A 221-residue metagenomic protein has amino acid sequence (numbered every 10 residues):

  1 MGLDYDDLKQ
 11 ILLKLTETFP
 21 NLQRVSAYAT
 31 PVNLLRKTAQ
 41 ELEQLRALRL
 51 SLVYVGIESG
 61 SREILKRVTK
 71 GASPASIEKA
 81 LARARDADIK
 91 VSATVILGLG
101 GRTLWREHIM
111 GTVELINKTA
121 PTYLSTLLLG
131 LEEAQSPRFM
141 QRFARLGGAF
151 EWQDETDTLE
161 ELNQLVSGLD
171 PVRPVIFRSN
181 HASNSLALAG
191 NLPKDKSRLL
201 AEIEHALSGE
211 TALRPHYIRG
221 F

Functional and structural regions predicted by a protein language model:
M1-D86: Conserved SAM/AdoMet-binding glycine-rich loop
M1-L3, P31-L34, G100, H181-A187: Short, internal active-site loops enriched in acidic
L3, D7, V68-S76, L104-G111 (+2 more regions): Alpha-helix N-cap and loop-to-helix initiation/capping positions
T18-P20, L48, A80-V91, T119-A120 (+1 more regions): A structural motif corresponding to the C-terminal end of an alpha-helix and its immediate exit/capping segment
V25-A27, V53-V55, V91-V95, L124-T126 (+1 more regions): Hydrophobic faces of well-ordered beta-strands that scaffold small-molecule active sites in alpha/beta enzyme cores
V32, G60-I64, A84-H108, L127-A134 (+1 more regions): Conserved strand-turn element in the central/C-terminal portion of the radical SAM core barrel that lines
Q40-L42, G100-K118, L162: Catalytic cores of alpha/beta
E114-F221: Auxiliary Fe-S-binding modules of radical SAM enzymes
